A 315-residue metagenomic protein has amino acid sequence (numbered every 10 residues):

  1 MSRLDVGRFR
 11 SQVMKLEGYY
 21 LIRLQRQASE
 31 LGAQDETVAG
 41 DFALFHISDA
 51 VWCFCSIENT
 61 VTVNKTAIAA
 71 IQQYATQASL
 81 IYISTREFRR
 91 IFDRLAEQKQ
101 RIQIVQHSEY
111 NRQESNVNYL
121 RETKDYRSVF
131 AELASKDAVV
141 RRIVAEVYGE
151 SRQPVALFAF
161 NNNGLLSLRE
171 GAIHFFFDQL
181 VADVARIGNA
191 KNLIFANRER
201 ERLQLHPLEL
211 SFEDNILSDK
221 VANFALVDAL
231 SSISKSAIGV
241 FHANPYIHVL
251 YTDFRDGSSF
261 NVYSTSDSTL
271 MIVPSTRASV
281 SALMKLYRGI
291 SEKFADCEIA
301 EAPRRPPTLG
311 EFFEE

Functional and structural regions predicted by a protein language model:
M1-V51, E58-E150, L205-S259, T265-E315: Intrinsically disordered, low-complexity polar/charged tails and linkers
Y126-D214, S218: Long, internal scaffold/assembly segments composed of regular secondary structure
